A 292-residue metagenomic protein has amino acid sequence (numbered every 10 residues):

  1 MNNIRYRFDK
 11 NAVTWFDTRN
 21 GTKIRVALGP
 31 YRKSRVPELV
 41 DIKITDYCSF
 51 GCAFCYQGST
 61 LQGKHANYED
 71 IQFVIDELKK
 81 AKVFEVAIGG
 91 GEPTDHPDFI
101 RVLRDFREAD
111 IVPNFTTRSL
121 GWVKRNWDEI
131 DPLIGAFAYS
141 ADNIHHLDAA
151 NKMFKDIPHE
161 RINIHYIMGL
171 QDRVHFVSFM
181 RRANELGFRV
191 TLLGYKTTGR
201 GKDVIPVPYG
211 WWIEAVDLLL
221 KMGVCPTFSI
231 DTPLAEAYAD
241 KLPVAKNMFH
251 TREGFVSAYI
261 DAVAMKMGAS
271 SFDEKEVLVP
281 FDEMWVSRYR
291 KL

Functional and structural regions predicted by a protein language model:
M1-D41, F255: N-terminal [4Fe-4S]-dependent radical SAM core
P30-D70: Canonical Radical SAM [4Fe-4S] cluster-binding loop centered on the CxxxCxxC motif and its immediate flanking residues
L39, Q57-Y68, K82-H96, F106-K124 (+3 more regions): Core AdoMet radical
G51, G90, V263-A264: Residue-level recognition of short loop/turn positions
H65-Q72, H96-I100, R173, P206-I213: Non-membrane alpha-helical structural segments and their capping/turn regions in soluble enzymes
V74-V83: Catalytic domains of carbohydrate-active enzymes, especially glycoside hydrolases
L133-E283: Radical SAM enzyme [4Fe-4S]-AdoMet core and its adjacent flexible, acidic and glycine-rich loops/tails across
Y289-L292: Cysteine/selenocysteine-centered motifs that mediate thiol-based redox chemistry or coordinate metal-sulfur cofactors
